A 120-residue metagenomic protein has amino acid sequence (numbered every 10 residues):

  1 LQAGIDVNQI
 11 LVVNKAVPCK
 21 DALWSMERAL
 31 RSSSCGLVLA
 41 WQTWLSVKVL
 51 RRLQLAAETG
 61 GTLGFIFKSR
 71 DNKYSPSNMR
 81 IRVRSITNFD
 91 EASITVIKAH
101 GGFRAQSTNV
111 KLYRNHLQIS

Functional and structural regions predicted by a protein language model:
L1-S120: N-terminal regions of ATP-driven nucleic-acid and macromolecular assemblies, encompassing P-loop NTP-binding domains
